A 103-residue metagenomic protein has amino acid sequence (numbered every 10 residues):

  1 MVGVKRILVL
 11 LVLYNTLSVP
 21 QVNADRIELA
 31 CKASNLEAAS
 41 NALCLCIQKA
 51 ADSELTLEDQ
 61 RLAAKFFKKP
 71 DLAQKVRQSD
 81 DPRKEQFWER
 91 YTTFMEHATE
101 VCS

Functional and structural regions predicted by a protein language model:
M1-A24: Classic N-terminal secretory signal peptides
G3, N23-R26, K32, D81: Serine/threonine-rich low-complexity intrinsically disordered regions
Y14-Q21, L29-S34, Q86-Y91: Short, intrinsically disordered, charge-biased short linear motifs at domain edges
D25-L72: Short N-proximal segments of mature Sec-exported proteins
S53-S103: Compact alpha-helical subdomains of small soluble proteins
